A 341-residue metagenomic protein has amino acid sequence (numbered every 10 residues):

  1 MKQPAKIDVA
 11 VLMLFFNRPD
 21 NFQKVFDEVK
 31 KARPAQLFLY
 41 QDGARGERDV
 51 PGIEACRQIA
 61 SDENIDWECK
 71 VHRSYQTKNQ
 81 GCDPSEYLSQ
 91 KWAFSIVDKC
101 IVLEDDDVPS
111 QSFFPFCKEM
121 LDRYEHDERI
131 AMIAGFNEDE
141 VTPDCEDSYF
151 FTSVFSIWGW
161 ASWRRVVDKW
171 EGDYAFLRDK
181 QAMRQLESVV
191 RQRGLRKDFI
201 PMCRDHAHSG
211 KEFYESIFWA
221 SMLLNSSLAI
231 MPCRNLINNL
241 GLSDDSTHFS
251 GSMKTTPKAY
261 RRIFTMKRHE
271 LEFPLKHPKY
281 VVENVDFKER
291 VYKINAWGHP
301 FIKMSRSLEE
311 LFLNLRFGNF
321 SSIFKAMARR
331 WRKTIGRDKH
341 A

Functional and structural regions predicted by a protein language model:
M1-V102, D107-A341: An acidic/histidine-cluster motif and surrounding catalytic segment that typifies divalent-metal-assisted enzyme active
